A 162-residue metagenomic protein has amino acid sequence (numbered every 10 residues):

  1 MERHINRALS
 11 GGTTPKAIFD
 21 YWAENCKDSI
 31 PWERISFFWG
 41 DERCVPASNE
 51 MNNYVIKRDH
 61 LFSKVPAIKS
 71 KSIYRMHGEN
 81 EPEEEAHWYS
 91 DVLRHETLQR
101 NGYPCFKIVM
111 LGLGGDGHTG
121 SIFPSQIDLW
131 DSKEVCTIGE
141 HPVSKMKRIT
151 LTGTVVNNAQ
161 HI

Functional and structural regions predicted by a protein language model:
M1-R7, E83: N-terminal glycine-/serine-/threonine-rich phosphate-binding loop
N6, C105-I108, H161: Structural motif
L9-T14, L111-G115: Glycine-rich beta-strand-to-loop/alpha-helix junction loops that act as flexible
I18-D20, N49, E85, G120-I122: Short glycine-/acidic-enriched loop or helix-start segments at secondary-structure transitions that form or flank
Y21-P31, V55, P124-K133: A glycine- and small-aliphatic-rich helix-loop capping segment at beta-alpha/alpha-beta transitions that lines
D28-S36, V65-I68, D128-L129, T154-Q160: Short, conserved loop/helix-junction motifs that constitute active-site signature segments in enzyme catalytic cores
P31-M110: Ligand-binding beta-strand-loop-alpha-helix segment within the catalytic cores of soluble metabolic enzymes
L111-T154: Class I SAM-dependent methyltransferase SAM-binding "motif I" and its flanking Rossmann-like core
